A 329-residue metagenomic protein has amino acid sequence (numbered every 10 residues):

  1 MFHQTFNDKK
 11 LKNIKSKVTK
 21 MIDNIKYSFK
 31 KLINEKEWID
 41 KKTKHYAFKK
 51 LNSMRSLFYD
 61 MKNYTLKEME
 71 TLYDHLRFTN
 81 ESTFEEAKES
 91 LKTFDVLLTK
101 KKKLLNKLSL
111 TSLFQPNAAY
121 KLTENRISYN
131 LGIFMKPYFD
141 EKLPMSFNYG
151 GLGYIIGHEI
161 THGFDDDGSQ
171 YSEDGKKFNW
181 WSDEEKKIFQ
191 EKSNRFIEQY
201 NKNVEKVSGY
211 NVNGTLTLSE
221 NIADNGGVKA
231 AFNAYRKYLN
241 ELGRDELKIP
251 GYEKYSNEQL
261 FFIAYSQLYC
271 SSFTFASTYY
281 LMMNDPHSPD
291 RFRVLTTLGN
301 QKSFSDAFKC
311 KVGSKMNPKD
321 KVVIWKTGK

Functional and structural regions predicted by a protein language model:
F2-K329: Intrinsically disordered, low-complexity linker/terminal regions across diverse proteins
